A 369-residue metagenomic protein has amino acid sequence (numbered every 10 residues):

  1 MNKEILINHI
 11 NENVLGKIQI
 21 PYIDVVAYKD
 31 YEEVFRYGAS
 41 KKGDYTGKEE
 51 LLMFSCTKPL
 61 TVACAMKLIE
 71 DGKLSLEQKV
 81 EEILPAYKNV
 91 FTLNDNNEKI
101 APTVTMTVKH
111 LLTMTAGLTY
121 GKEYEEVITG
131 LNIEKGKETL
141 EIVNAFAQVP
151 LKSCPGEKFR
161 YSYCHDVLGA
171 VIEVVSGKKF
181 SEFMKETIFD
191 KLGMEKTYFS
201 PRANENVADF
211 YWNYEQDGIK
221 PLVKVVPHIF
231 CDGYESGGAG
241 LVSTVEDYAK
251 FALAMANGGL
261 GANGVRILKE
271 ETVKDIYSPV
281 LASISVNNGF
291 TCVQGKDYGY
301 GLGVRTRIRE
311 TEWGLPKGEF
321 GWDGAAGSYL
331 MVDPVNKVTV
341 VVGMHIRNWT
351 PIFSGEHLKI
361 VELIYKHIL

Functional and structural regions predicted by a protein language model:
N2, L6, M53, T57 (+5 more regions): Hydrophobic (often cysteine-bearing) scaffold residues that line and stabilize catalytic clefts of nucleotide/cofactor
K3-M53, K73, N89-E98, V226 (+1 more regions): Short, conserved catalytic-motif segment at the N-terminal edge
L6-I10, Y31, L52-V80, L168-E173 (+2 more regions): Active-site SXXK
I20, K88-K317: Short, surface-exposed loop or secondary-structure junction motifs that flank catalytic or metal-binding residues
V34-F35, L330-M331, K337-I346, T350: Short, well-ordered beta-strand elements
E81-N89: Acidic helix-start/capping segments at beta-turn-to-alpha-helix junctions
G303, G324-V332: Short glycine-rich, acidic/polar surface loops and turns
I346-L369: Generic C-terminus detector
